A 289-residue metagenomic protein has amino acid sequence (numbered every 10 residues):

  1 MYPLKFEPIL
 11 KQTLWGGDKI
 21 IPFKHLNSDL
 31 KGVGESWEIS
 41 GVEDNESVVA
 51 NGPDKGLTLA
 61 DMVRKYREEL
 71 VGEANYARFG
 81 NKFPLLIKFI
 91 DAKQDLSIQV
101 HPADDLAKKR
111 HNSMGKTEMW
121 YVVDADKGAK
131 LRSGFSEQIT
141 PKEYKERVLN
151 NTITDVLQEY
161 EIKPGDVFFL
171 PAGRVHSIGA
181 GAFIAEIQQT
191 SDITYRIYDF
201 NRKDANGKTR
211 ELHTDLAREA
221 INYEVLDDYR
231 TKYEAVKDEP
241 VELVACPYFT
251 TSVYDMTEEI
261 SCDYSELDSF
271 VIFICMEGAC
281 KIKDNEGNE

Functional and structural regions predicted by a protein language model:
M1-I139, D199-D227, T251: Transition-metal
I87-K88, L96, E118-Y121, E159-Y160 (+3 more regions): His/acidic/aromatic-lined binding-pocket segments of jelly-roll/cupin-type domains and related regulatory beta-sandwich
D105-L106, V167-S177, I184, D192-I193 (+1 more regions): Histidine-centered metal-chelating micro-motifs
E118-W120, S177-N201: A short hydrophobic beta-strand segment most commonly corresponding to one strand of the jelly-roll/cupin
E146-I153, A279-K281: Short, structured beta-strand/loop micro-motifs enriched in basic residues and often containing a Trp
L157-F169, K283-E289: Short acidic-glycine-tyrosine-enriched beta hairpin
Y195-F270: C-terminal amphipathic alpha-helical segment
S261-C262, G278-K283: Short beta-strand segments in beta-sandwich/barrel cores
